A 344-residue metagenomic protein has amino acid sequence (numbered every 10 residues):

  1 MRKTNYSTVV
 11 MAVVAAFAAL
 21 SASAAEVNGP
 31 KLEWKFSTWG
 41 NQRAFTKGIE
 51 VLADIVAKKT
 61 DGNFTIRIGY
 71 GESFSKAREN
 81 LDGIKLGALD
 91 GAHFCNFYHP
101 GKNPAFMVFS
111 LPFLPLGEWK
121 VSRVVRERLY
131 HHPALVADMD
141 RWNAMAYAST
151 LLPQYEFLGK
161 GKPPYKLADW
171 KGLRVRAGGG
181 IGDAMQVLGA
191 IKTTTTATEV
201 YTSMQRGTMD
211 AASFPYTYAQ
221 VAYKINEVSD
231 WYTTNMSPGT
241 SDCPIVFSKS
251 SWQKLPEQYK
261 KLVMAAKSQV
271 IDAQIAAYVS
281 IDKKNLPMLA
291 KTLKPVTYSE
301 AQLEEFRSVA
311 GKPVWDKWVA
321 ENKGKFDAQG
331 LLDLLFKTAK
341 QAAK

Functional and structural regions predicted by a protein language model:
M1-V10: Bacterial N-terminal signal peptides that target proteins for export
V10-A19: Bacterial N-terminal signal peptides
V13, A25-V121, A134-K344: N-terminal secretory/targeting leader peptides
